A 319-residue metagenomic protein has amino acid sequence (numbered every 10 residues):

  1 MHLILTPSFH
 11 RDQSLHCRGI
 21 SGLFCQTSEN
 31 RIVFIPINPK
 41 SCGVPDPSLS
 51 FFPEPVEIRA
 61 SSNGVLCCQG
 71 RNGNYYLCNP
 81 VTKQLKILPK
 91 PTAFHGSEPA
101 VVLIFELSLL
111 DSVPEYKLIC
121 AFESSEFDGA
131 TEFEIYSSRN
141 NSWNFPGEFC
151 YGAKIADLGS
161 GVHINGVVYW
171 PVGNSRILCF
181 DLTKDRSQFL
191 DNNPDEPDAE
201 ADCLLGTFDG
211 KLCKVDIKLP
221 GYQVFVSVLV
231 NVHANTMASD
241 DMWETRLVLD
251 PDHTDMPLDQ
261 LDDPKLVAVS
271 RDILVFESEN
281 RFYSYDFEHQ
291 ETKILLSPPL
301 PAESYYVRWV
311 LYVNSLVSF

Functional and structural regions predicted by a protein language model:
M1-F319: N-terminal entry/capping and adjacent linker segments that precede and initiate structured domains
